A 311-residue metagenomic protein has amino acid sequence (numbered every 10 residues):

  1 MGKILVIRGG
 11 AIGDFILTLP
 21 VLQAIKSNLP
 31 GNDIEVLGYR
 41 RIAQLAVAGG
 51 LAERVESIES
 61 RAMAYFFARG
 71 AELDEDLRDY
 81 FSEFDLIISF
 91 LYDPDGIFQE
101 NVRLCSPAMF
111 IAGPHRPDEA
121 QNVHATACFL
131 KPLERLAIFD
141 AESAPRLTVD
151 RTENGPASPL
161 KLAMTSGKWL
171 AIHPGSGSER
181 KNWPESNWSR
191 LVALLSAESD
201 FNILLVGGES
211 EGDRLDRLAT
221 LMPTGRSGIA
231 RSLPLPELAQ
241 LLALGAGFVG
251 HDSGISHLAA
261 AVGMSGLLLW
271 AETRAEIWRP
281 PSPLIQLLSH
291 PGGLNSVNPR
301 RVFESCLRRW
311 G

Functional and structural regions predicted by a protein language model:
M1-G311: Catalytic machinery of carbohydrate-active enzymes, primarily nucleotide-sugar-dependent glycosyltransferases
